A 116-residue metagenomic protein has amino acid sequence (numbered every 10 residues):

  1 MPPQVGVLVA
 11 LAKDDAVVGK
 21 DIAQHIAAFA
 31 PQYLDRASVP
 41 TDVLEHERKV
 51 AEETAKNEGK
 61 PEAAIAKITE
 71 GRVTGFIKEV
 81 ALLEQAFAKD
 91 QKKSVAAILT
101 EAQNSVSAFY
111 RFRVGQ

Functional and structural regions predicted by a protein language model:
M1-Q116: N-terminal assembly/interaction segments in proteins that build large macromolecular machines
